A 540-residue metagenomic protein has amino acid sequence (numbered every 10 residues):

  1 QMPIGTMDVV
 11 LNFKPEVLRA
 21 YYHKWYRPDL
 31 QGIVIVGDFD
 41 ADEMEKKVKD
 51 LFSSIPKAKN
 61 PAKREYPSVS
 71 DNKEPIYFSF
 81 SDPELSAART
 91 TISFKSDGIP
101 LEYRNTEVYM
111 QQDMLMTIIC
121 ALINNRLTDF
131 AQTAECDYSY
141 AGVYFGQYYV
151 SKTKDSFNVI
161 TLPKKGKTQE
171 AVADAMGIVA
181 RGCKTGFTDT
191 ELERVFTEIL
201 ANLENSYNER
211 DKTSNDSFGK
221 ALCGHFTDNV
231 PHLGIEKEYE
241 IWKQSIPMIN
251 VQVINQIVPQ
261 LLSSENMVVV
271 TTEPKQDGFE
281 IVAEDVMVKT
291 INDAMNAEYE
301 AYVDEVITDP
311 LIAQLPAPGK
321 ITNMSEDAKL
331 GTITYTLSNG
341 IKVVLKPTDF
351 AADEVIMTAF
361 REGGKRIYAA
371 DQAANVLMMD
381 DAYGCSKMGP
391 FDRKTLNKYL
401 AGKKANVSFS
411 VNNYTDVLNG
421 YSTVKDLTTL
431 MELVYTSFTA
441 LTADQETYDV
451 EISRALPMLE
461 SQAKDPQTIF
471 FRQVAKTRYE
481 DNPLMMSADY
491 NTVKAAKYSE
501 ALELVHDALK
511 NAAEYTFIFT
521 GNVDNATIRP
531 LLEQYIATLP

Functional and structural regions predicted by a protein language model:
Q1-D8, L30-V36, S86-E107, L127-M248 (+7 more regions): M16 family metallopeptidases and their MPP-like homologs
G5-Q31, D42, C385: A conserved hydrophobic secondary-structure block that centers on an alpha-helix together with its immediately flanking
L11, G32-V34, D40-T128, Q132-A134 (+5 more regions): Proteolytic maturation boundary segments
L11-P15, V251, K494-Y498: A conditional alpha-helix N-cap/helix-loop micro-motif detector
V17-A20, V253, E500-L504: Well-ordered alpha-helical segments embedded in enzymatic catalytic cores
Y26, L509-K510: Flexible, low-complexity linker/tail segments at the boundary of structured domains
L51-K59, G177-F187, T436-A443, Y535-P540: A common structural junction motif
A62, D444-V450: Conserved short beta-strand edge segments in small beta-sheet-based binding/regulatory domains
